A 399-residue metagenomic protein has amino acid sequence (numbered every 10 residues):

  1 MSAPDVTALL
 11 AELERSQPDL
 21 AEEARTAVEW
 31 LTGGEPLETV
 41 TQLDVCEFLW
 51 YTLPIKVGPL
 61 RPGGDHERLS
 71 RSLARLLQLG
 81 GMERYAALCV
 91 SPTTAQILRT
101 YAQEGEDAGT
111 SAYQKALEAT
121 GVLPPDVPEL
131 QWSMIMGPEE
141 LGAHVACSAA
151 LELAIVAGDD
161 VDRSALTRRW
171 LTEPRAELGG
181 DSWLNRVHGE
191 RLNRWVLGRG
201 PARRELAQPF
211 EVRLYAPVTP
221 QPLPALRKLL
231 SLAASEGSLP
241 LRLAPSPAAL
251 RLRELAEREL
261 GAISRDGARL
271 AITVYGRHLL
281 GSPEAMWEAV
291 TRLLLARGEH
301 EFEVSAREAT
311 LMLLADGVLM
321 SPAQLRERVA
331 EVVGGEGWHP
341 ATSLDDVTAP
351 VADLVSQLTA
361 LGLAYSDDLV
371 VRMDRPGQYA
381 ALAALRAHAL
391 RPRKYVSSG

Functional and structural regions predicted by a protein language model:
A11-Q17, A24-A108: N-terminal core-binding DNA-recognition domain of tyrosine recombinases/integrases
E22-E38, Q42-V57, G142-L252, L325: Short, amphipathic alpha-helical interface elements at domain boundaries that mediate macromolecular binding
L49, V57-L60, E288-L295, T342: Long amphipathic alpha-helical scaffold regions
G64, R68, G81-A150, I272: Basic, alpha-helical nucleic-acid-binding regions used in initiation and control of genome expression
G64-S72, A244-L260, A341-Y365: Short amphipathic alpha-helical interaction segments
Y85-L98, A102-Q103, A207, R251-A256 (+3 more regions): Accessory beta->alpha helical hairpin/"wing" motif in late/C-terminal subdomains of nucleic-acid enzymes
N185-K228, A233, P283-G334, P392-G399: Leucine-rich, amphipathic alpha-helical/linker segments
E308-G399: Elongated scaffolding segments in large macromolecular assemblies, built predominantly from amphipathic alpha-helices
